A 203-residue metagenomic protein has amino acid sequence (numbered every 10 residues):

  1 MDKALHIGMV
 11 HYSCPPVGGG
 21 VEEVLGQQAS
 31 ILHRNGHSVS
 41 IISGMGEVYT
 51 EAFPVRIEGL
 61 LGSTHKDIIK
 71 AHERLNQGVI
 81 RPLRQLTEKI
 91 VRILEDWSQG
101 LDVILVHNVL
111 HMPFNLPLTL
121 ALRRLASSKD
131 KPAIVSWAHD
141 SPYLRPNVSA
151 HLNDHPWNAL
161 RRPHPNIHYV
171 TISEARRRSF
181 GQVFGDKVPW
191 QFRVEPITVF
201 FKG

Functional and structural regions predicted by a protein language model:
K3-G18, I104-L110: Nucleotide-activated donor-dependent transferases that construct or modify glycoconjugates
H11-G18, I31-T87, V91-L94: N-terminal strand-loop element at the rim of the active site of nucleotide-sugar-dependent glycosyltransferases
Y12-C14, N108-V109, A138-S141, E195-I197: Histidine-centered beta-alpha loop that forms part of the nucleotide-sugar donor binding/catalytic region in diverse
V17-I31, P117-A121: Conserved alpha-helical elements of sugar-nucleotide-dependent glycosyltransferases
R81, L94-L118, P132-S136: Short N-terminal targeting/anchoring amphipathic segment
V103-L105, T119-L144, V170: Active-site proximal beta-strand in glycosyltransferases
P113, S141-R161: Nucleotide-sugar donor phosphate/pyrophosphate-binding loop at the beta->alpha transition of glycosyltransferases
H155-F192, V199-G203: A short, active-site helix/loop in glycosyltransferases that binds the activated sugar's phosphate group
